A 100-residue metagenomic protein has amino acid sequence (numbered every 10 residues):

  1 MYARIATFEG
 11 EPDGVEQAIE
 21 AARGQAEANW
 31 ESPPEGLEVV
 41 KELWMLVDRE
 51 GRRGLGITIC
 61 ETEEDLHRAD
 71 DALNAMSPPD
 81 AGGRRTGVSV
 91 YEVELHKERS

Functional and structural regions predicted by a protein language model:
M1-L55, E61-A75, A81-S100: Short S/T/G/P-rich N-terminal loop/turn motif that feeds into the first structured element of a domain
